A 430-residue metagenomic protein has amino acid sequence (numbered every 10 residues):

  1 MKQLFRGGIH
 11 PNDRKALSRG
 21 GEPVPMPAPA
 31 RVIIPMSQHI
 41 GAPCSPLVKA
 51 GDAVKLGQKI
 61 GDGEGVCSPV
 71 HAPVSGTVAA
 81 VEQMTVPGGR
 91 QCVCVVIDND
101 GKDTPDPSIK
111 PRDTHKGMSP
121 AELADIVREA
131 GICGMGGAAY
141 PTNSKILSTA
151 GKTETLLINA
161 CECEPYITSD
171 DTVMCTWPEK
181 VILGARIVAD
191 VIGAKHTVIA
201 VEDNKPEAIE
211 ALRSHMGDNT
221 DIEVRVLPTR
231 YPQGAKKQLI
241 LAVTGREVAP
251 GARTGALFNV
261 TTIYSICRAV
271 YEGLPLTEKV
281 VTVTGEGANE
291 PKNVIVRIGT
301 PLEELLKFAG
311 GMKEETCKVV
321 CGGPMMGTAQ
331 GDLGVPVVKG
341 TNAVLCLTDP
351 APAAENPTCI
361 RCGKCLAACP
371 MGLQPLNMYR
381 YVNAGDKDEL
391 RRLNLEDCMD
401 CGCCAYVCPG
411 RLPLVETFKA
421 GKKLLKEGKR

Functional and structural regions predicted by a protein language model:
M1-L47: N-terminal, Lys/Arg-enriched amphipathic/low-complexity engagement segments that precede the first folded domain
C44-A53, G57: Short histidine-centered loop motifs in beta-beta connectors
V54-S68, E82, V93-N99: Short hydrophobic beta/alpha edge segments that flank linear recognition/processing sites
G76-V78: Conserved hydrophobic positions within beta-strands
A80, T85-Y140, A150, P206: Acidic low-complexity segments
P105-D106, L156-D170, G287: Gly-rich Lys/Arg/Thr-decorated short loops/hinges at beta-loop-alpha junctions or inter-strand turns that position
K195-L302, F308-E315, G323: Hydrophobic alpha-helical positions that pack around
N342-N356, L366, P370-R430: Ferredoxin-type iron-sulfur electron-transfer modules in oxidoreductases and energy-metabolism complexes
